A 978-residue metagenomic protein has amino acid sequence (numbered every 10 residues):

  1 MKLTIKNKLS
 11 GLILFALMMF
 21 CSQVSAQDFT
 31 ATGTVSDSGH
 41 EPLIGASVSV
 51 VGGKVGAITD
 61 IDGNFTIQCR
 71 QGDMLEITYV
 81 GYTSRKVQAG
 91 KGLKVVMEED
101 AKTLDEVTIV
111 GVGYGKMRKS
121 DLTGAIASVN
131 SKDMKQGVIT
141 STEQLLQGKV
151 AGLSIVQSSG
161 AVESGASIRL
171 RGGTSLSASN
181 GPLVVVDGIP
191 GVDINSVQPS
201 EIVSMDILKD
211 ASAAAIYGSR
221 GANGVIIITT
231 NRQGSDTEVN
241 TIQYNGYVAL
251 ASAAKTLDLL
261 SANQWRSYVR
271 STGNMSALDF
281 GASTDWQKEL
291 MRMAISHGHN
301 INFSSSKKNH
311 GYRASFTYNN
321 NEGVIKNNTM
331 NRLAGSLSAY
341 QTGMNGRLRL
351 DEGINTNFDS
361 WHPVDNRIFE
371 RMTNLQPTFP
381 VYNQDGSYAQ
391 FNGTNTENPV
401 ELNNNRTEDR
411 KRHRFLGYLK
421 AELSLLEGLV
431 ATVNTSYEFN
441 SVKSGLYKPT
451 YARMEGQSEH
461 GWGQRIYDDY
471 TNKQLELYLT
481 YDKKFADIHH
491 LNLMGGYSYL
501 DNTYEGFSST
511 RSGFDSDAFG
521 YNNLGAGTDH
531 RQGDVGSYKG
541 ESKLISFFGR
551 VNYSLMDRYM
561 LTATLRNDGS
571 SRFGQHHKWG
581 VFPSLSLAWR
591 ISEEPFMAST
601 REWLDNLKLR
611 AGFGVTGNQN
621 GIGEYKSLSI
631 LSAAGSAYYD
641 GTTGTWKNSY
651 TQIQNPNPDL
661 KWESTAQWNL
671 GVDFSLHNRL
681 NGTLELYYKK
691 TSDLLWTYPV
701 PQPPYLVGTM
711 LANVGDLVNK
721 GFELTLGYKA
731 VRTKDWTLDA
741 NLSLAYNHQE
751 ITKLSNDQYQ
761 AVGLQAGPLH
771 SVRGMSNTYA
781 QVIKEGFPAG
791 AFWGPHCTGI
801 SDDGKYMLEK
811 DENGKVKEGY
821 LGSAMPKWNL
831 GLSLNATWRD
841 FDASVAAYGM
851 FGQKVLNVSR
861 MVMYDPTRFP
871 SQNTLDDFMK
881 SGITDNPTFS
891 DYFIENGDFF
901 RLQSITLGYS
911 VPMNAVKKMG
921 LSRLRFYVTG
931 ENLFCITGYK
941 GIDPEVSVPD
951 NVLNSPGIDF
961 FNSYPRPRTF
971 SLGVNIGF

Functional and structural regions predicted by a protein language model:
M1-M344, L348-N355, L416, W662 (+6 more regions): Short, small/polar-rich motifs associated with maturation and membrane association, primarily at protein termini
S120, S235-S283, V324-N328, A334-L416 (+8 more regions): Surface-exposed loop/interface segments of Gram-negative outer-membrane beta-barrel transport/assembly proteins
I202, G335-L337, V433, L475 (+8 more regions): Extended, hydrophobic alpha-helical segments in both membrane/secreted and soluble proteins
T230, S261, I301-S305, L337-Q341 (+14 more regions): Residues on the lipid-exposed face of transmembrane beta-strands in outer-membrane beta-barrel proteins
G246, F316-E322, L561-S570, F613 (+1 more regions): Transmembrane beta-strand segments that form the barrel wall of outer-membrane beta-barrel proteins
M330-T342, K578-A588, R923-F934: Short secondary-structure subsegments characteristic of cysteine-rich extracellular domains
A824-V855: Glycine-rich, aromatic-lined ligand/substrate-binding cores of catalytic and carbohydrate-binding domains
I905-I936: C-terminal structured "cap/appendage" subdomains that terminate the fold
